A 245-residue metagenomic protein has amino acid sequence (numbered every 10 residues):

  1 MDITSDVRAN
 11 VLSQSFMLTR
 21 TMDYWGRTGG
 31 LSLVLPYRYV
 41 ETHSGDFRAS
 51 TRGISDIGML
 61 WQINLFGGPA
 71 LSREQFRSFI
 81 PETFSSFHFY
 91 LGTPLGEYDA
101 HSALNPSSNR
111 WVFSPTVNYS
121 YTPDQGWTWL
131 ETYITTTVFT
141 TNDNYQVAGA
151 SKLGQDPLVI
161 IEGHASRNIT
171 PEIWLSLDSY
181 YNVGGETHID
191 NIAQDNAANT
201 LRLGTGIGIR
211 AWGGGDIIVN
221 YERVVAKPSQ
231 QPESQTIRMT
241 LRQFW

Functional and structural regions predicted by a protein language model:
D2-A9, Y24-F66, G185, I189: Surface-exposed loop and membrane-interface regions of Gram-negative outer-membrane beta-barrel proteins
R8-A9, Y39, H43-D46, D124 (+2 more regions): Solvent-exposed loop/turn segments connecting transmembrane beta-strands in outer-membrane beta-barrel proteins
R8-Q14, R27, S50-M59, T83 (+4 more regions): Residues that define the transmembrane beta-barrel architecture of outer-membrane proteins
Q14-R20, M59-L65, F89, P115-Y121 (+5 more regions): Residues on the lipid-exposed face of transmembrane beta-strands in outer-membrane beta-barrel proteins
W25-G29, G68-L71, Q125-L130, E172-L175 (+1 more regions): Repeated loop/turn-to-beta-strand initiation elements of outer-membrane beta-barrel proteins
L31-Y39, S85-T93, T132-V138, G163 (+3 more regions): Transmembrane beta-barrel strands of outer-membrane/channel proteins
R38-G154: Outer-membrane pore/translocation modules
N142-W245: Outer membrane beta-barrel transmembrane domains
